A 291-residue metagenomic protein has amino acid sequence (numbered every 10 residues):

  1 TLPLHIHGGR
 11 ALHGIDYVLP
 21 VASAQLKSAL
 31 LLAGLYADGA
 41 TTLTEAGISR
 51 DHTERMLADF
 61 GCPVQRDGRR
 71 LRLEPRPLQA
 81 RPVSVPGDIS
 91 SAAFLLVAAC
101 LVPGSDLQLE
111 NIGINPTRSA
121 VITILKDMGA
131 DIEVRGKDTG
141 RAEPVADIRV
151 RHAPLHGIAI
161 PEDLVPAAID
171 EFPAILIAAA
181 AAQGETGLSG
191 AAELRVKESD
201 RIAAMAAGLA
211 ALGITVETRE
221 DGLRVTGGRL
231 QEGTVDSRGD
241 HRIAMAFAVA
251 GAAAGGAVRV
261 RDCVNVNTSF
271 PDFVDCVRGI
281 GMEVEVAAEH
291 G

Functional and structural regions predicted by a protein language model:
T1-G291: Structural preference for solvent-exposed beta-strand-turn elements and adjacent flexible terminal/loop segments within
